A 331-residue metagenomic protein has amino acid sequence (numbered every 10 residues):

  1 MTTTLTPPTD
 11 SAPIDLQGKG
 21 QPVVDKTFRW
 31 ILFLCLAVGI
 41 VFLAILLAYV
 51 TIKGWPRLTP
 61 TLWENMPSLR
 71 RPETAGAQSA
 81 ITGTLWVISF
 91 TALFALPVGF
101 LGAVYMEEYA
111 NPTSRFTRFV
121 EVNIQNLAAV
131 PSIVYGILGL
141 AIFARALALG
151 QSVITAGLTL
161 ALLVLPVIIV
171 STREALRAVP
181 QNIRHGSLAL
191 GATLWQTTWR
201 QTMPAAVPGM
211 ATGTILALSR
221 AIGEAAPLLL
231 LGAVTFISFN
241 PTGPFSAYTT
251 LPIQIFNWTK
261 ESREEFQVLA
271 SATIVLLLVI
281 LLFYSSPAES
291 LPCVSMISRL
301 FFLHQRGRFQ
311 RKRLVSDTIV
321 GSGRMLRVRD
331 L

Functional and structural regions predicted by a protein language model:
M1-L36, A288-L331: Transmembrane alpha-helical segments of polytopic membrane transport and secretion proteins
S11-L34, Y49-L93, T113-S114, Q254-V268: Periplasmic/extracellular loop-to-transmembrane helix junction in inner-membrane transport proteins
R70-R71, A75, L228-L278: Interhelical loop and adjacent transmembrane-helix boundary motif in polytopic membrane transport permeases
T91-I124, I137, S285, E289-I297: Transmembrane-helix boundary motif in ABC transporter permease subunits
A92, S171-T172, L194-G232: Transmembrane alpha-helices
N111-F116, E121, R184-T212: Amphipathic cytosolic juxtamembrane alpha-helices at the membrane-cytosol interface of multi-pass membrane transporters
Q125-L162: Generic hydrophobic transmembrane alpha-helix motif, especially the helices
R173, R177, L188, I215 (+1 more regions): C-terminal transmembrane helix and the adjacent membrane-cytosol boundary/short C-terminal tail of inner/organellar
